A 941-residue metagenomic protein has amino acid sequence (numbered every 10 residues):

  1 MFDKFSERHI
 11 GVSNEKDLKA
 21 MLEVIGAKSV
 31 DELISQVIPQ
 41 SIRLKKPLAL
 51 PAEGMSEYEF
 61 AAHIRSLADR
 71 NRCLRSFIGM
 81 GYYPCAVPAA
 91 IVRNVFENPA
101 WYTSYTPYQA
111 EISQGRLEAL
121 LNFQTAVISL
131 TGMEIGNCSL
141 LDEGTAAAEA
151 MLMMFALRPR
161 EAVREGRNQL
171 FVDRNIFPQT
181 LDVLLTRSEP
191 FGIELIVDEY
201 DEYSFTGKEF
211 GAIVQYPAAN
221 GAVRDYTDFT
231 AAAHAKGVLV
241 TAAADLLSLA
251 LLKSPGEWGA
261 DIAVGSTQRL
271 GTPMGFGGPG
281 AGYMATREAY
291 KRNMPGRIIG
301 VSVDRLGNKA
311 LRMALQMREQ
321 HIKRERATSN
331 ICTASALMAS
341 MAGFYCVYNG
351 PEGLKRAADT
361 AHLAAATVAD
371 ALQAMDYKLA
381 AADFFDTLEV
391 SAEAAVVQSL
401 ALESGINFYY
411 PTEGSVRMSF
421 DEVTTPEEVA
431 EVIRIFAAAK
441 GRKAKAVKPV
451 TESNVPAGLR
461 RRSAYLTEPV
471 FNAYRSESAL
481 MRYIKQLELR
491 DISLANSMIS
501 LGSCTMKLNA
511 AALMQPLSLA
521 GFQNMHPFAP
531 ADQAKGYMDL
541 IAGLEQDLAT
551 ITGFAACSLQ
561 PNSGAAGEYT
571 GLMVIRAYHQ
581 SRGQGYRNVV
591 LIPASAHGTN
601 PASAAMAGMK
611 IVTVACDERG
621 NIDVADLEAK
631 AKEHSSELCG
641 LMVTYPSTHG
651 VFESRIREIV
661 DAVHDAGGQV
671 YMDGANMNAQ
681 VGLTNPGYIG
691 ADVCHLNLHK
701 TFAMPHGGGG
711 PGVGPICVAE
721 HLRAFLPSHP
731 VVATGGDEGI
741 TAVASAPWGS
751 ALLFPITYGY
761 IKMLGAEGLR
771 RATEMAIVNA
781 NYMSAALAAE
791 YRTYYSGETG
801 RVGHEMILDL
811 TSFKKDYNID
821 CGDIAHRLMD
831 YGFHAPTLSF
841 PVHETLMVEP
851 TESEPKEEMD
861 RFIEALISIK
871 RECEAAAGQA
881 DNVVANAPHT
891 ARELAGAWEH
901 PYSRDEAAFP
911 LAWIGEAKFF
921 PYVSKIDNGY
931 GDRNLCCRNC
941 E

Functional and structural regions predicted by a protein language model:
M1-V24, Q36-F77, A86-Y102, Y108-Q114 (+12 more regions): Non-catalytic terminal extensions of PLP-dependent enzymes
H9, T145-A310, L372, F385 (+7 more regions): Conserved PLP-enzyme active-site core in the AAT-like
A27-S41, A260-G265, A691-C694: TRNA-binding/sensing appendages of the translation machinery
S29, D142-E143, S476, S563: Alpha-helix N-cap recognition
T106-P107, H526-A529, L559-P561, V614 (+1 more regions): Cysteine-centered functional microenvironments
A126-A147, G166, L170: A conserved hydrophobic secondary-structure block that centers on an alpha-helix together with its immediately flanking
G136, E194-D198, A380, Y409 (+3 more regions): General small-molecule cofactor/ligand-binding pocket signal
T272-A285, A289-Y290, A334-M338, T424 (+5 more regions): Conserved phosphate/anionic-ligand binding catalytic regions in large, soluble enzymes, centered on
